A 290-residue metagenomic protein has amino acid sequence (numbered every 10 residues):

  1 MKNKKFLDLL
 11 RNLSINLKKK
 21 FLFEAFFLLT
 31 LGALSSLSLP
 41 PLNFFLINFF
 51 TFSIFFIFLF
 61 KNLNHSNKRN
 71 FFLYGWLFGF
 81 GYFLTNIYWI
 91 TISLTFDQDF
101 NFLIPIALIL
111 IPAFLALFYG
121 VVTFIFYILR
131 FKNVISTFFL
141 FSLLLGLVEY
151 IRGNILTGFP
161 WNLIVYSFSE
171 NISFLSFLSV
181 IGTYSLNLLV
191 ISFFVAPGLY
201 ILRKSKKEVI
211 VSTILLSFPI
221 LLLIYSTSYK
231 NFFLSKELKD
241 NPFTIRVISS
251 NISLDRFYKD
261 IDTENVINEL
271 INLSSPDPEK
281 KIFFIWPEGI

Functional and structural regions predicted by a protein language model:
K2-F233, S275: Membrane-embedded alpha-helical bundles of multi-pass enzymes that act on lipidic or dolichyl-linked glycan substrates
Y229-I290: Soluble catalytic regions of membrane-associated enzymes that act on cell-envelope and secretory-pathway components
